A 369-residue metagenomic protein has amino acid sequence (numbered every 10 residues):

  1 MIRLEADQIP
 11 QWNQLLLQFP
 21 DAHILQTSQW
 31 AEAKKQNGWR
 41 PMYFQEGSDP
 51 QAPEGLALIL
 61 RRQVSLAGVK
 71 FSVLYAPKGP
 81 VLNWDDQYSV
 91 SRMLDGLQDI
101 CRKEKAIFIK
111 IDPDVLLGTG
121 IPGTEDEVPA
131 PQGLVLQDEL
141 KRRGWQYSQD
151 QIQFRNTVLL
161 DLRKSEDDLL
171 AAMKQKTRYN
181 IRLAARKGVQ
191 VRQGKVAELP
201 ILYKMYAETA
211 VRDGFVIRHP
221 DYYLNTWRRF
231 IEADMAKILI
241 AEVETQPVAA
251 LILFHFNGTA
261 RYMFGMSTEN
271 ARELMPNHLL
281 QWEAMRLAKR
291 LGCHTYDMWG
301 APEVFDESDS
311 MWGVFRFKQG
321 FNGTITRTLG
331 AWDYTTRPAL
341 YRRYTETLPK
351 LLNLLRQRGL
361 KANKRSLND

Functional and structural regions predicted by a protein language model:
I2-V69, P113-P131, D138-E273: A conserved beta-strand-loop-helix scaffold within acyl/acetyltransferase catalytic domains
A6, F19, E32, P41 (+3 more regions): Active-site/acyl-donor-binding loops of N-acyltransferases
S72-W84, F108, G120: Glycine-/proline-rich flexible loop or hinge segments
P77-D85, D126, A271-R272, P276: The substrate-binding groove and active-site-proximal loops of carbohydrate-active enzymes, especially glycoside
Q87-M93: Glycine-rich anion/phosphate-binding loops
M93-K105: Short, basic/hydrophobic alpha-helical segments
D95-G96, N225-R343: Aromatic (often tryptophan-rich) hydrophobic motifs at membrane interfaces
R102-G123, A288-G300: Conserved GNAT acetyl-CoA-binding A-motif
